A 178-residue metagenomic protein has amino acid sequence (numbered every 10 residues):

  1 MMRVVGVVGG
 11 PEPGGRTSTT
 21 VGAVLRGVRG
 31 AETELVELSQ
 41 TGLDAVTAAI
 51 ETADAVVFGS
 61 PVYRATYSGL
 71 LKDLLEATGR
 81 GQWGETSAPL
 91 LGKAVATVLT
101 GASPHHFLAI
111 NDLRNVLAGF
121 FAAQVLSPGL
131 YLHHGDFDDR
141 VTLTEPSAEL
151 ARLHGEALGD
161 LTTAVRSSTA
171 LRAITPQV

Functional and structural regions predicted by a protein language model:
M1, L91-G92: Phosphate-coordination loops involved in phosphoryl transfer and adenosine-cofactor binding
M1-T86, E145, R152-V178: N-terminal beta1-alpha1-beta2 submodule of the flavodoxin-like/Rossmannoid cofactor-binding fold
G6, A96-L99, R140: A short, mixed-charge helix-start or loop-turn motif at secondary-structure junctions
E34-T41, S87-P89, G119-D139: Mobile beta-alpha loop/short-helix "lid" or hinge segments that flank ligand
S68, P89, F107-L108: Non-catalytic, surface-exposed connector residues within folded enzymatic/regulatory domains
A94-H133, E149: Short, glycine-/small-residue-rich phosphate/pyrophosphate-handling segment
R140-S147: Conserved anion/nucleotide-ligand pocket segment
